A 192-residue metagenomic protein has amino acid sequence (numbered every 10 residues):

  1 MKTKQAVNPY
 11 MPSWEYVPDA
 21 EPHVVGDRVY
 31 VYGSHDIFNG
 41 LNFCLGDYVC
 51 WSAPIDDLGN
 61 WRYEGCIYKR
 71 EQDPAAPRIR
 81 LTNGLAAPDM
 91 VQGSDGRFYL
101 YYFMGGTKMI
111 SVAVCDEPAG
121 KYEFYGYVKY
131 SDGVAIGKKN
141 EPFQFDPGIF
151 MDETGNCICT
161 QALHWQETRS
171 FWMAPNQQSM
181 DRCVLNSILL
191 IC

Functional and structural regions predicted by a protein language model:
M1-C192: Carbohydrate-active catalytic/glycan-binding domains of CAZyme proteins, especially the secreted or lumenal ectodomains
